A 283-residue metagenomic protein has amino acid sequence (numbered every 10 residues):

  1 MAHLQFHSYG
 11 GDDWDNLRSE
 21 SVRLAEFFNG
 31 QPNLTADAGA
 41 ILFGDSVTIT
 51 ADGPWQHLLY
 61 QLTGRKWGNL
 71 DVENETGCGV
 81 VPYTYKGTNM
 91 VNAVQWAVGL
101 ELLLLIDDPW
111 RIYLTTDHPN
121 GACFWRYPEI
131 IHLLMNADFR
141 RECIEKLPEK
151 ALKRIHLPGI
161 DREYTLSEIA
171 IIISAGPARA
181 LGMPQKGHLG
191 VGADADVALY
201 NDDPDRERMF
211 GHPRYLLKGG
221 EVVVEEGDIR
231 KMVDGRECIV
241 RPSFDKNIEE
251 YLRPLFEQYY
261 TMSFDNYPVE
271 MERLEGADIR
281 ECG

Functional and structural regions predicted by a protein language model:
M1-I112: Histidine/acidic residue-rich metal-binding segments in metalloenzymes
D45-T48, G121-W125: Short acidic/glycine-rich loop or secondary-structure boundary segments that cap or lie
L105-I112, A122-G283: Active-site microenvironment of metallo-dependent hydrolases
T115: Generic enzyme active-site microenvironment
H118: Active-site metal-binding loops of divalent metal-dependent hydrolases
